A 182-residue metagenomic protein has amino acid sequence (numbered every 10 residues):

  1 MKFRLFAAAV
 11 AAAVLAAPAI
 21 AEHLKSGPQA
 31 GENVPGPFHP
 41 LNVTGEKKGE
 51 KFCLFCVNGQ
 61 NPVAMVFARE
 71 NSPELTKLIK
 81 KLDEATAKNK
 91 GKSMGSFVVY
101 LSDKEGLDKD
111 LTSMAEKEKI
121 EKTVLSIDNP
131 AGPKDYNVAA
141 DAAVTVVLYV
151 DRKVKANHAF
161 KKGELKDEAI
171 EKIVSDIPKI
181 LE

Functional and structural regions predicted by a protein language model:
M1-V10: Bacterial N-terminal signal peptides that target proteins for export
A13-A21: Sec/Tat signal peptide C-region and signal peptidase I cleavage site
H23-F52, P73: N-terminal "domain-start" segment that seeds a small globular fold
H39, M114-V138: Short, internal strand/loop/helix patches that form the active-site neighborhood or redox-interaction surface
F52-L75, M94-F97: Short active-site neighborhood of thiol/selenol oxidoreductases, capturing the structured segment around
N71-M114: Structural microenvironment flanking redox-active thiols in thiol-disulfide oxidoreductases
P130-I170: Thiol/disulfide oxidoreductase modules built on the thioredoxin-like
E171-E182: Terminal leader/tail segments of proteins
